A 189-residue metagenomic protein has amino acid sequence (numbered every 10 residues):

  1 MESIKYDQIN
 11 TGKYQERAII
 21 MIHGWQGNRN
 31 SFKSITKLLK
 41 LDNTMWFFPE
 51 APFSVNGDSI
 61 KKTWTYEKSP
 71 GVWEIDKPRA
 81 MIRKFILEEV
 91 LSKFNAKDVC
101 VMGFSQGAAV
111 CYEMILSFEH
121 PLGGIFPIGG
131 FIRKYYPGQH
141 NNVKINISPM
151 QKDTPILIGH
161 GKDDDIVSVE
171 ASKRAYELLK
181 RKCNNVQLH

Functional and structural regions predicted by a protein language model:
E2-D98: Serine-hydrolase catalytic machinery in alpha/beta-hydrolase-like enzymes
I20-G24, G129, H160-G161: The conserved beta1-alpha1 loop
F32-T36, S168-L178: Short alpha-helix in the alpha/beta-hydrolase fold that links the catalytic acid
M102-G107, C111: Gly/Ala-rich beta-loop-alpha elbow adjacent to hydrolase catalytic centers
H120-R133: A conserved short beta-strand
K134, D163-S168: Acidic catalytic loop of the alpha/beta-hydrolase fold
Q151-K152, L157-H160, D164: Short beta-strand/loop motif that positions the catalytic acidic residue of the alpha/beta-hydrolase fold
P155, Y176-H189: Catalytic histidine neighborhood in serine/cysteine hydrolases with alpha/beta-hydrolase-type architecture
